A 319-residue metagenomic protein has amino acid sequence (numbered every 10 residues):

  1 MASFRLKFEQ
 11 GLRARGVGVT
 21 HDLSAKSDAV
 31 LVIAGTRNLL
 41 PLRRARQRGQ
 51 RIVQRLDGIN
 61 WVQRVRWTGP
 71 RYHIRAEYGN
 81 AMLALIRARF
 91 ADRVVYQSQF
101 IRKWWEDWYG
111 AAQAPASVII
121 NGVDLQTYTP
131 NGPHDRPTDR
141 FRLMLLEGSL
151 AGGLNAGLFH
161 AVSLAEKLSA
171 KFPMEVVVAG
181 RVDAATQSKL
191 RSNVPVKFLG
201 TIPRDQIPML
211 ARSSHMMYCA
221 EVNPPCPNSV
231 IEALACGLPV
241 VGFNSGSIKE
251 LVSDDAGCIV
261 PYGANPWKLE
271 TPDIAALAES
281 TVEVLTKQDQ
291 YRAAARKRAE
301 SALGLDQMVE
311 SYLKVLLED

Functional and structural regions predicted by a protein language model:
R51, D57, Q63-I86, L125: Nucleotide-sugar donor phosphate/pyrophosphate-binding loop at the beta->alpha transition of glycosyltransferases
I86-P115, V123-T127: A short, active-site helix/loop in glycosyltransferases that binds the activated sugar's phosphate group
H134-E166: Conserved donor-binding/catalytic core segment of Leloir-type glycosyltransferases
L146-L150, V162, P173-S188: Glycosyltransferase donor-sugar binding loop
T186-P208, S213: Nucleotide-activated donor-binding/catalytic signature segment of Leloir-type glycosyltransferases, i.e., the conserved
V222: Aromatic "clamp/platform" in nucleotide-sugar-dependent glycosyltransferases that forms part of the donor/acceptor
K249-T281: Change "using UDP/GDP/dTDP sugars" to "using nucleotide sugars
P272, A276, T286-L316: A charged, aromatic-enriched C-terminal amphipathic alpha-helix characteristic of glycosyltransferases across folds
